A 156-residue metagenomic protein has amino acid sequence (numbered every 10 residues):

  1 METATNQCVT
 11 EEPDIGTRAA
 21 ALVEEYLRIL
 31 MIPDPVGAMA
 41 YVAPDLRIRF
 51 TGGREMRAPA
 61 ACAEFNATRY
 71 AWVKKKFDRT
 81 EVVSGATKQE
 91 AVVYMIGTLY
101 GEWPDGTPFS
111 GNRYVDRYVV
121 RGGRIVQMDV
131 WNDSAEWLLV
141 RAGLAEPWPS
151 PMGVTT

Functional and structural regions predicted by a protein language model:
M1-Y41, E146-T156: Short, low-complexity N-terminal intrinsically disordered segments enriched in polar/charged residues
E2, R113-L144: Short beta-strand edge/turn micro-motifs at domain boundaries
V23-Y26, L30, V42, C62 (+3 more regions): Hydrophobic alpha-helical core bundles mediating ligand binding, dimerization, or RNAP-core interactions
Y26, G37-M39, L46, A58 (+4 more regions): Hydrophobic pocket/interface hotspot
P35-A91: A solvent-exposed, acidic/Ser-Thr-rich amphipathic alpha-helical stretch
F65-N66, L144-E146: Short, hinge-like loop/turn segments at secondary-structure boundaries
I96-G122: Exposed beta-sheet edge and beta->alpha loop/turn motif
